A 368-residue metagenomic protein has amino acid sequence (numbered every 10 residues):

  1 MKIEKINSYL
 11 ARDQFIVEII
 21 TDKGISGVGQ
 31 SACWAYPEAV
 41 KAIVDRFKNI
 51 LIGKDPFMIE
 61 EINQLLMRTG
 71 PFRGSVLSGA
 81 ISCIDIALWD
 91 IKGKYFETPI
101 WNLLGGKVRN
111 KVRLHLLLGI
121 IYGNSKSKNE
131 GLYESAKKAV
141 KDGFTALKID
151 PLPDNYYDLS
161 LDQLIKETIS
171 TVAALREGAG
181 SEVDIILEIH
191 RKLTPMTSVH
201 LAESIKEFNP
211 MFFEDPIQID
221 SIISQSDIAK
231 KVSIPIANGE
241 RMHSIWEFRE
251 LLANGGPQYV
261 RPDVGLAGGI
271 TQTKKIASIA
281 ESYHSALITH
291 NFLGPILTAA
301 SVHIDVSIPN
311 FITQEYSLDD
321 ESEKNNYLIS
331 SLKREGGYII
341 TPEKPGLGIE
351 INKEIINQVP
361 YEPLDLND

Functional and structural regions predicted by a protein language model:
M1-V28, A32-C33, E323-N325: Structured beta-strand/loop patches that form or line metal/cofactor-binding pockets in enzymes
L10-Q14, Q30-P37, I81, L117-I121 (+1 more regions): Glycine-rich phosphate/pyrophosphate-binding beta-alpha loops
I20-T98: Metal- or metallocofactor-binding catalytic centers and their adjacent structured scaffolds across diverse enzyme
G24, F47, I84, E97 (+7 more regions): Conserved, mostly hydrophobic/aromatic
A42-N49, E61, E203, D220-Y338 (+1 more regions): Shared catalytic-loop signature of beta/alpha-barrel
D85-S125: Glycine-rich, aromatic-flanked loop segments that form ligand/cofactor-binding clefts across common enzyme folds
K111-S226, K231: Metal-dependent enolase-superfamily TIM-barrel catalytic cores that perform enediolate-based chemistry
N325-D368: C-terminal extensions of enzymes
